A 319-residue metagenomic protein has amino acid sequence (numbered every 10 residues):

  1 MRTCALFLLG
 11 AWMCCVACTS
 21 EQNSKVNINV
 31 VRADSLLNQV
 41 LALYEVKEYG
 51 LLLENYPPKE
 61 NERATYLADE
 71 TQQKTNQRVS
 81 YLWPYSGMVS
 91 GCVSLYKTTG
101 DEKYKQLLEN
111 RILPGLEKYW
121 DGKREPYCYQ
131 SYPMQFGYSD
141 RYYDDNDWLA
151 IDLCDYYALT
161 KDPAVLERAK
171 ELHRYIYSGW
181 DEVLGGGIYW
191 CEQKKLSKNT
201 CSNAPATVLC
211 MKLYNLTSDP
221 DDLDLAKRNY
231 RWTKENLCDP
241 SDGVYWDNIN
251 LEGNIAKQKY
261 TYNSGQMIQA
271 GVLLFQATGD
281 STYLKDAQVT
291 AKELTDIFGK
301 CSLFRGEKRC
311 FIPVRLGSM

Functional and structural regions predicted by a protein language model:
M1-V26: Bacterial Sec-dependent N-terminal signal peptides
S20-F136, P163-G186, R228: Low-complexity, Ser/Thr/Pro/Gly-enriched N-terminal "stalk/linker" regions
K25, L51-S86, V93, K97 (+4 more regions): Solvent-exposed loop and edge beta-strand segments that line ligand/cofactor-binding and catalytic clefts
V40, L95, L108-Y119, Y156-Y157 (+9 more regions): Alpha-helical solenoid scaffolds that mediate protein-protein interactions, centered on TPR/SEL1-like repeats but also
E45, N236-V244, A277-M319: Non-catalytic carbohydrate-binding regions of carbohydrate-active enzymes
S86-E102, W148-P163, P205-D219, Q266-D280 (+1 more regions): Well-ordered alpha-helical scaffold segments within catalytic/enzyme domains
P163-W232: Aromatic- and glycine-enriched pocket-lining scaffold segments that form the walls of small-molecule binding clefts
T200-A206, C210-Y214, D222-L274: Active-site cradle of extracellular carbohydrate-active enzymes
